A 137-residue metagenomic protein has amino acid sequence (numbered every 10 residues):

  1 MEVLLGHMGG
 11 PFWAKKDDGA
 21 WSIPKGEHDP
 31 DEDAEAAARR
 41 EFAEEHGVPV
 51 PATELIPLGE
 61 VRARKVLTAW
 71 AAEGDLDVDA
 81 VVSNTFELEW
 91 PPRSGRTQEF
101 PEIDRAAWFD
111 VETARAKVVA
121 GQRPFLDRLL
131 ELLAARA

Functional and structural regions predicted by a protein language model:
M1-I23, V50, W70: N-terminal strand-loop-strand
G9-G10, E73-D77, V111-T113: Short loop segments at secondary-structure junctions
F12, R64, R115: Flexible, glycine-rich phosphate/dinucleotide-binding loops and adjacent beta-alpha linkers at cofactor/substrate
K15, D31, K117: Residues that scaffold the ATP/ADP-binding catalytic core of kinase and kinase-like folds
I23-P57, W70, D110: The catalytic Nudix box helix
G59-G95, A107, L129, L133: Active-site-adjacent beta-strand/loop module that shapes the phosphate/pyrophosphate-binding cleft
R96-T113: Alpha-helix-centered segments that form part of catalytic cores
V111-A137: Charged phosphate-binding loop/patch that engages nucleotide di/tri-phosphates or the phosphate backbone of nucleic
